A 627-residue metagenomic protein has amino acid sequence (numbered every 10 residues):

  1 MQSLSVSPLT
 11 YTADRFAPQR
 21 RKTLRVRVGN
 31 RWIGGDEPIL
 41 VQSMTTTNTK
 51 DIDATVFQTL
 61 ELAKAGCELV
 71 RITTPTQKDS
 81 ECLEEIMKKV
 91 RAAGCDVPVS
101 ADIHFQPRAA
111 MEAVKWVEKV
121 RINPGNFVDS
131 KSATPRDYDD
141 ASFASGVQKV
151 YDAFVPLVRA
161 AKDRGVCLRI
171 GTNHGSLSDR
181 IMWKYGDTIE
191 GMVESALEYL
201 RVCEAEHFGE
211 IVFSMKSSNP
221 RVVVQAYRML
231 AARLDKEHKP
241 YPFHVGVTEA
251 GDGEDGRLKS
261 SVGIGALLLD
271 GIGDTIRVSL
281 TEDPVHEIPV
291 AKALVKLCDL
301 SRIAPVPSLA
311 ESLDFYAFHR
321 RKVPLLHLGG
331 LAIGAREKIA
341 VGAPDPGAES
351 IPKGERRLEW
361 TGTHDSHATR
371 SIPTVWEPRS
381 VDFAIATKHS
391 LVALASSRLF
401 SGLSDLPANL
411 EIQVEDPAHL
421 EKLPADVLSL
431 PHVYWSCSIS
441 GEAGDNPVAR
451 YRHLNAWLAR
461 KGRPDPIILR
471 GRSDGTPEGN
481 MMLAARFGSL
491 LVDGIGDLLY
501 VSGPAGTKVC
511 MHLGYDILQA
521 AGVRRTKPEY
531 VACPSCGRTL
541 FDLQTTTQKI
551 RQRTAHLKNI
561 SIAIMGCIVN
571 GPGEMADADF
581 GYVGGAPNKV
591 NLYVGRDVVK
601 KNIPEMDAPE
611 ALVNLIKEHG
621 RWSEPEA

Functional and structural regions predicted by a protein language model:
Q2-S43, V158, K162-R164, L300-G354 (+1 more regions): N-terminal amphipathic alpha-helix/helix-capping segment at the start of soluble metabolic enzymes
D36-A54, T73, P98-Q106, R180-V193 (+5 more regions): Active-site mouth loops of central-metabolism enzymes
V41, D102, I170, F213 (+6 more regions): Conserved, mostly hydrophobic/aromatic
S43-T46, D51, K64-V90, P124-S145 (+3 more regions): Glycine-rich, proline-tolerant flexible connector loops at the mouths of alpha/beta enzymes
K50-E61, F105-A110, A196, S260-I264 (+3 more regions): Short, acidic/polar
T74-W116, A348-S350, L358-R379, V392-S397: N-terminal active-site wall of soluble small-molecule enzyme domains
D96-T134, D140-G165: Hydrophobic or amphipathic alpha-helical targeting/insertion segments
Y138-F154, R159, I181-G330, P407 (+2 more regions): Catalytic alpha/beta core domains of metabolic enzymes, predominantly
